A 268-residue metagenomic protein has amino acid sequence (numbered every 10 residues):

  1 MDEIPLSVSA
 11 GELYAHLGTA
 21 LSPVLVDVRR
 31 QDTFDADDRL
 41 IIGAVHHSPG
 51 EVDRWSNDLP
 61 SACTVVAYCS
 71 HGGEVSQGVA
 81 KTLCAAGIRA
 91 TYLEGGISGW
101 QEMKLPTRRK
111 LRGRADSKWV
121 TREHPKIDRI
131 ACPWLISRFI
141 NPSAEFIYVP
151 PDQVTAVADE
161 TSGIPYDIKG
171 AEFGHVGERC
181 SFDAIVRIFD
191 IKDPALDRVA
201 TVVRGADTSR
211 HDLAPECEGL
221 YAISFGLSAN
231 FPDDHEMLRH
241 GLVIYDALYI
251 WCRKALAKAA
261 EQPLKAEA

Functional and structural regions predicted by a protein language model:
M1-A36, R108-C132, R138, E261-K265: Flexible, polar/low-complexity N-terminal or interdomain linker segments that lie immediately upstream of folded
P23, V65, A90-T91, A144-F146: Hydrophobic anchor at the start of a short beta-strand that flanks the dinucleotide cofactor-binding loop
D35-I41, A156-E160: Short loop/helix-cap segments at secondary-structure boundaries that form the rim of catalytic
H47-S48: Short acidic-hydrophobic, aromatic-tinged amphipathic segments that line or gate anion-handling sites
V52, S56-G99: Catalytic cysteine-centered active loop of the rhodanese-like fold, especially the PTP/DSP P-loop
E94-L111: Short, structured interface segments
R114-H124, D128-K265: Extended, well-folded catalytic/binding cores that form a central cleft or groove in large enzyme and scaffold domains
